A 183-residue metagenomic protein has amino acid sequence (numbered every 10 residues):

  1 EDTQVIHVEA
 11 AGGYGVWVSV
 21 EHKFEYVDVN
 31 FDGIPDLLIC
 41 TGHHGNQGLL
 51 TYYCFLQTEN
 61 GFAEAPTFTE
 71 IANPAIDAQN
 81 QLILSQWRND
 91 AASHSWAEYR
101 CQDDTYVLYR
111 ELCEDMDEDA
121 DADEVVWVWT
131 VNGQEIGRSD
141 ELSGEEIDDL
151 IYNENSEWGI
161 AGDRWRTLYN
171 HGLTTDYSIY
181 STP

Functional and structural regions predicted by a protein language model:
E1, W17-F31: N-terminal "first-domain core" detector
Q4-I6, Y53, S95-A97: Short beta-strand segments
I6-V8, E64-T69, L108-C113: Beta-propeller fold detector
V8-K23, F68-A78, A92-S93: Repeat-based blade/solenoid architectures
V29-T41, Q79-W87: Acidic/hydrophobic-patterned starts of short beta strands in beta-sheet-rich repeat architectures
H43-N46, D90-A91: Short glycine/acidic-enriched loop and turn motifs that connect beta-strands
Q47-P66, E98-D103: Beta-propeller blade repeat segments, especially FG-GAP/WD-type strand-to-loop junctions in 6- to 7-bladed propeller
N80-P183: Acidic, small-residue rich beta-repeat scaffolds with periodic aromatic anchors
